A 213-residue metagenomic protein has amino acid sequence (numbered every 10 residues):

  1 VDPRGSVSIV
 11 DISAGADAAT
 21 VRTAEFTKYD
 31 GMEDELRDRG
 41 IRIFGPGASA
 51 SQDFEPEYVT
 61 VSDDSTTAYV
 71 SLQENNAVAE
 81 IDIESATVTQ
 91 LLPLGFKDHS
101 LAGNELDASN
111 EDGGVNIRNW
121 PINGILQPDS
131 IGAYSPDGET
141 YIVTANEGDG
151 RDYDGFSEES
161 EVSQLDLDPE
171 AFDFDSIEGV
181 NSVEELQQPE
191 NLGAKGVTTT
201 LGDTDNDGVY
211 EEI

Functional and structural regions predicted by a protein language model:
V1-I213: Beta-sheet-rich non-transmembrane sensory/scaffold domains
